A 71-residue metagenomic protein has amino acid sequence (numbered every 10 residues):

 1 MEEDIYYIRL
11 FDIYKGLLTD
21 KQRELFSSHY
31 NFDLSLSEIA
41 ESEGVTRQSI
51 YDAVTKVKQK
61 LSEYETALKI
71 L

Functional and structural regions predicted by a protein language model:
M1-R9: Acidic, proline/glycine-rich intrinsically disordered inter-domain spacer in sigma factors
R9-L18: Short amphipathic alpha-helical boundary/capping segments
D20-D33: Short amphipathic alpha helix immediately N-terminal
F26, I39-A40, I50: Hydrophobic positions on the alpha-helical face of helix-turn-helix-like DNA-binding modules
S35, G44-S49: Helix-turn-helix DNA-binding motif, specifically the short coil turn and the N-cap/start of the second
V45, T66-L71: Short, basic, alpha-helical segments at the C-terminal edge of helix-turn-helix-like DNA-binding modules
A53-K56: Residues within the DNA-recognition helix of helix-turn-helix
K58-L68: C-terminal flanking helix
